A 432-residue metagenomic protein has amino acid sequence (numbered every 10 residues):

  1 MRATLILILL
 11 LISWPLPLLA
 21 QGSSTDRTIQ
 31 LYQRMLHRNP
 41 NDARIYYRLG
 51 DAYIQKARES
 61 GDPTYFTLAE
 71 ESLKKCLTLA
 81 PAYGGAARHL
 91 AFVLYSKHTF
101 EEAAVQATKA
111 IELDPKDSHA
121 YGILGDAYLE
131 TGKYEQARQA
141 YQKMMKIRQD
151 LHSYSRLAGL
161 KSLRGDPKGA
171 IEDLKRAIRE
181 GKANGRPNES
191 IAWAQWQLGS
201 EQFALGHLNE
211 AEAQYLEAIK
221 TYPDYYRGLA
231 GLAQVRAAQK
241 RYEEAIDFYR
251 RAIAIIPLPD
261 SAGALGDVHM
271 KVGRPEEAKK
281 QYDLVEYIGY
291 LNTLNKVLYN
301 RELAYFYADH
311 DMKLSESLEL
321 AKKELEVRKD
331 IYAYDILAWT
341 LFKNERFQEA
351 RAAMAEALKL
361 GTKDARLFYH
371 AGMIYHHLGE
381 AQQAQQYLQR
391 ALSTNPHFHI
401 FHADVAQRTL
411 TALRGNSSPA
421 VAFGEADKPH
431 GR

Functional and structural regions predicted by a protein language model:
Q33-D42, K75-G85, R179-I191, I288-N295: Flexible helix-coil transition and linker loops at the boundaries of alpha-helical arrays
D42, Y83, D117, D150-L151 (+7 more regions): Residue-level recognition of tetratricopeptide repeat
I45, A86, A120, S153-Y154 (+8 more regions): TPR alpha-solenoid repeat register
R48, H89, I123, R156 (+9 more regions): Canonical tetratricopeptide repeat
D51, R58, F92, D126 (+9 more regions): Residue-level recognition of tetratricopeptide repeat
Q55, D62, S96-K97, E130-T131 (+10 more regions): Register position in tetratricopeptide repeats
